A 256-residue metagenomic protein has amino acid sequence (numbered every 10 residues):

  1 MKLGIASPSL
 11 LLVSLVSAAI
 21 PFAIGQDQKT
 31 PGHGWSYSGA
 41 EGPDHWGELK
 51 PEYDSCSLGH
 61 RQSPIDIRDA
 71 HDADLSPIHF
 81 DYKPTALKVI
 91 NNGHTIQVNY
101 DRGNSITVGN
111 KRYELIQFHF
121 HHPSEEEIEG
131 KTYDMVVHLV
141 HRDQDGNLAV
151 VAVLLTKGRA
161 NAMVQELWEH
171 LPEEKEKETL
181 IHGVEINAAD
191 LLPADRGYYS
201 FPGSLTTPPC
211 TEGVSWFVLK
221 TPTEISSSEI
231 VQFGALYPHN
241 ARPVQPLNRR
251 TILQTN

Functional and structural regions predicted by a protein language model:
K2-N256: Alpha-carbonic anhydrase
